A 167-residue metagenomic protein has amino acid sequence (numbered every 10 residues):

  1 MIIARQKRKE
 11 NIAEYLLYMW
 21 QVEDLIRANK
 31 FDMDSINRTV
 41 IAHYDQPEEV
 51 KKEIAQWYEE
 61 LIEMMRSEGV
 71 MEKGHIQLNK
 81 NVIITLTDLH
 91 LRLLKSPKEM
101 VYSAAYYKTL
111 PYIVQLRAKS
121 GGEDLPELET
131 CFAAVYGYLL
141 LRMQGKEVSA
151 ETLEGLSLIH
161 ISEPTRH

Functional and structural regions predicted by a protein language model:
I2-K73: N-terminal interaction modules that seed assembly of large macromolecular complexes
I3, D45, E53, I62-R66 (+6 more regions): A structural motif
L25-A28, Q46, E60-M71, D88-S96 (+3 more regions): Amphipathic alpha-helical interaction surfaces
R38-T39, K80, Y107, E154: Short, charged, amphipathic alpha-helical segments
V70, G74-H90, M143-K146, A150-L158: Basic, alpha-helical nucleic-acid-binding regions used in initiation and control of genome expression
I76-Y138: A charged, amphipathic interaction segment
D124, L128-F132, Y136-G155, S162: Eukaryotic N-terminal intrinsically disordered, low-complexity segments enriched in Ser/Pro and acidic residues
I159-H167: Residue-level detector of conserved catalytic or cofactor/ligand-binding positions in enzyme active sites
